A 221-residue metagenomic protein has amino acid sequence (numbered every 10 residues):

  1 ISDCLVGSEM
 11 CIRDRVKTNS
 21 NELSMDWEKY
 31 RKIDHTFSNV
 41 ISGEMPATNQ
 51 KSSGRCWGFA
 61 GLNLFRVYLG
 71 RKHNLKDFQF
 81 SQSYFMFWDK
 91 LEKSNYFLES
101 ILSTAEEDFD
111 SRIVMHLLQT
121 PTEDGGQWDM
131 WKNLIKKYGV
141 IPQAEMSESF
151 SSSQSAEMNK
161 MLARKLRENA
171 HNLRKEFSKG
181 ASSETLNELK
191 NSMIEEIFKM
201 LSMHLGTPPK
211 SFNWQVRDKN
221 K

Functional and structural regions predicted by a protein language model:
I1-G7: Single conserved hydrophobic/aromatic residue that forms the stacking wall/gate of nucleotide- or nucleobase-binding
M10-C11: Active-site loops and adjacent core secondary-structure elements that bind or stabilize anionic groups
R15-R31: An acidic intrinsically disordered interaction segment
K32-K221: Active-site nucleophile-adjacent alpha helix/oxyanion-hole segment immediately C-terminal to the catalytic cysteine
